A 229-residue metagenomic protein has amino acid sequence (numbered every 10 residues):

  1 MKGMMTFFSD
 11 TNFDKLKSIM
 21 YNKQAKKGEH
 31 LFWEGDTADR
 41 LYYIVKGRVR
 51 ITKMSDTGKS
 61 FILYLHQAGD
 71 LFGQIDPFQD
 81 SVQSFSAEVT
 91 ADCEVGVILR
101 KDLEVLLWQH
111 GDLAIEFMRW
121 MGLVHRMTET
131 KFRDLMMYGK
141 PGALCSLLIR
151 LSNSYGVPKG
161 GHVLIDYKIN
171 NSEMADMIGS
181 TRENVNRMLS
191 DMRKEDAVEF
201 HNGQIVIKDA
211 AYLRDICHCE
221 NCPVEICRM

Functional and structural regions predicted by a protein language model:
M1-H30, L71-F72, D76-F78: Cyclic nucleotide-binding regulatory module and flanking cytosolic helices
N12-F13, Y64-R126: Cyclic-nucleotide recognition modules
Y21, H30, R48-K53, L71 (+1 more regions): Short beta-strand segments in beta-sandwich/barrel cores
L31-T37: Short phosphate-coordinating micro-motif centered on Lys-Gly-acidic
D39-R50, Q67-G69: Glycine- and acidic-residue-biased ligand/ion/polar-headgroup-sensing regions
D56-L63: Short alpha-helix-to-loop micro-motif enriched in aromatics/charged/Gly
W108, D112-G179: Polybasic "coupling" helices that flank or enter modular domains
N153-M229: Phosphate-/nucleic-acid-contacting segments
